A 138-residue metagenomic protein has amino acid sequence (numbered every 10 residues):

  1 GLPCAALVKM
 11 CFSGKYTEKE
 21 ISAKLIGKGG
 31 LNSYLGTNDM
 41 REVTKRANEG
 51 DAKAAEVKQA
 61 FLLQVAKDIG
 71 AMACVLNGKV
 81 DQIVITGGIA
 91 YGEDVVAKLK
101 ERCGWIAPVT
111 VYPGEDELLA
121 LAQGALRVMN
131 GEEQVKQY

Functional and structural regions predicted by a protein language model:
G1-S13: Glycine-rich phosphate-binding loop of actin/hexokinase-like ATP-binding domains
G14-I21, K136-Q137: Phosphate-handling active-site elements
G14-K15, R41-N48, A52, E56 (+4 more regions): Non-catalytic terminal and connector segments of soluble metabolic enzymes
A23-G78: Adenine-nucleotide phosphate-binding core of ATP-dependent small-molecule kinases
V65, I83-I85, A125: Hydrophobic, well-ordered secondary-structure elements that form the walls of internal hydrophobic environments
L76-I83, W105-P108: Short, surface-exposed connector motifs at secondary-structure boundaries
V80-L99: Glycine-rich phosphate-binding loops at beta-strand->alpha-helix junctions
A90-Y91, T110-Y138: Glycine-rich phosphate-binding/hydrolytic loop that grips phosphoryl groups
